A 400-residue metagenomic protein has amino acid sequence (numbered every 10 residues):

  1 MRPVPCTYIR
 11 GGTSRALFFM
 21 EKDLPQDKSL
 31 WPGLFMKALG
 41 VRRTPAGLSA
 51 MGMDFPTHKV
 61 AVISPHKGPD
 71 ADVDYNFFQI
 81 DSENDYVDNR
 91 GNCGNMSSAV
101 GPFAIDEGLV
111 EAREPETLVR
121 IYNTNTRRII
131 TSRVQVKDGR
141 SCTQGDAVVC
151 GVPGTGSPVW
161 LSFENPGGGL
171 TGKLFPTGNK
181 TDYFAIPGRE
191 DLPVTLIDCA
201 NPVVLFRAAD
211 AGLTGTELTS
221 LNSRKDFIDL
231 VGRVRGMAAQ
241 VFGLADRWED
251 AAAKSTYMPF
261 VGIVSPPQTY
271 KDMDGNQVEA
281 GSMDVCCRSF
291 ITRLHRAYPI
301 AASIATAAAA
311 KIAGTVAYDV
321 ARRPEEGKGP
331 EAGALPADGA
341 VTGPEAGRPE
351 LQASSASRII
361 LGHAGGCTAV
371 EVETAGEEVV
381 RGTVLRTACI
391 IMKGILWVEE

Functional and structural regions predicted by a protein language model:
M1-E331, L335-G339, G343-E400: A glycine-rich beta-to-alpha transition motif near the start of alpha/beta enzyme domains, typified by
